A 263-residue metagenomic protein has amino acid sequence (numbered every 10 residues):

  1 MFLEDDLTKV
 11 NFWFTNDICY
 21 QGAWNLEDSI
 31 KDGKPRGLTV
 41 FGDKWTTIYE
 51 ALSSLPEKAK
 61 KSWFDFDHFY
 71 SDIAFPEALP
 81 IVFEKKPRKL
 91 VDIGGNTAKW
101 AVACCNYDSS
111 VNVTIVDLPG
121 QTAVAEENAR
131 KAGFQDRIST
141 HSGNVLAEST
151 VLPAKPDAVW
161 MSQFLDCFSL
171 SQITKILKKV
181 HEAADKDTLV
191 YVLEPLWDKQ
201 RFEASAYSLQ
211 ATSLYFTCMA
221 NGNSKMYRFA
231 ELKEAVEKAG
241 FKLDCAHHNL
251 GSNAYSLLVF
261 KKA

Functional and structural regions predicted by a protein language model:
M1-R88: Conserved Class I S-adenosyl-L-methionine-dependent methyltransferase catalytic core
E84, K89, I93-A263: Alpha-helical subdomain
